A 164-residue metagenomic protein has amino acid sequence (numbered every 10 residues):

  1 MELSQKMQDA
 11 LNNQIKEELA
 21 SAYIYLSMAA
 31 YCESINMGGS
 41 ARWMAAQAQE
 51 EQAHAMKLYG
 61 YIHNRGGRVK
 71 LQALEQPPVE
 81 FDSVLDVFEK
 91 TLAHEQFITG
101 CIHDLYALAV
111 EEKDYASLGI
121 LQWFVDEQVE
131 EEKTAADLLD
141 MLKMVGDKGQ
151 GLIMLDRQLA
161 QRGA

Functional and structural regions predicted by a protein language model:
M1-A164: Iron-associated oxidoreductase/ferritin-like identity signal
